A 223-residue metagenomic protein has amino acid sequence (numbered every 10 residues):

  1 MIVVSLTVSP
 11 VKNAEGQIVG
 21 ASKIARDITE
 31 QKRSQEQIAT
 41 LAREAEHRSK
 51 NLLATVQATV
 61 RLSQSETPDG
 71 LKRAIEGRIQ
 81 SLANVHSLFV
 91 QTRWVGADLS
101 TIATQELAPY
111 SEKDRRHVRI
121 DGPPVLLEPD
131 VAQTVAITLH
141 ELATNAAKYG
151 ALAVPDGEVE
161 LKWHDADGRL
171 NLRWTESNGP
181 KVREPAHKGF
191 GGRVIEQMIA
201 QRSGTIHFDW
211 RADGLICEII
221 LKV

Functional and structural regions predicted by a protein language model:
T7-S9, Q17-D27: PAS-family sensory domains
E15, R26-L41, A45: Sensory coupling linkers of modular signal transduction proteins
E36-A42, S111-G157, A186: Conserved short strand/loop->alpha-helix "switch" segment adjacent to the catalytic nucleotide/phosphoryl-transfer site
V60-K72, R93: Short acidic helix/loop segment immediately C-terminal to the autophosphorylated histidine in two-component histidine
R73-Q80, N84, L88, V95-E112 (+1 more regions): Short beta-to-alpha transition helix within the HATPase_c
D156-G168: Short beta-strand/loop element within the Bergerat-fold HATPase_c
K181-D209: ATP phosphate-binding glycine-rich loop and adjacent ATP-lid/helix-beta elements within ATP-binding kinase/ATPase
